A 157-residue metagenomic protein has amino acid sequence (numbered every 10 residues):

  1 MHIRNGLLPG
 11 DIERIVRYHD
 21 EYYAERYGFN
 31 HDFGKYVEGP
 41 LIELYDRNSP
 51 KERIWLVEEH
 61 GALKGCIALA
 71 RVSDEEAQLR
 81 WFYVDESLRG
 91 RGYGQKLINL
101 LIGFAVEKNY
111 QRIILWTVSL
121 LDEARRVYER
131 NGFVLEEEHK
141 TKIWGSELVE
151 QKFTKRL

Functional and structural regions predicted by a protein language model:
R4-S87, Q95-L100, F104, K108 (+2 more regions): Acetyl-CoA-dependent GNAT
Q111-L157: C-terminal "cap" of GNAT-fold acetyltransferases
